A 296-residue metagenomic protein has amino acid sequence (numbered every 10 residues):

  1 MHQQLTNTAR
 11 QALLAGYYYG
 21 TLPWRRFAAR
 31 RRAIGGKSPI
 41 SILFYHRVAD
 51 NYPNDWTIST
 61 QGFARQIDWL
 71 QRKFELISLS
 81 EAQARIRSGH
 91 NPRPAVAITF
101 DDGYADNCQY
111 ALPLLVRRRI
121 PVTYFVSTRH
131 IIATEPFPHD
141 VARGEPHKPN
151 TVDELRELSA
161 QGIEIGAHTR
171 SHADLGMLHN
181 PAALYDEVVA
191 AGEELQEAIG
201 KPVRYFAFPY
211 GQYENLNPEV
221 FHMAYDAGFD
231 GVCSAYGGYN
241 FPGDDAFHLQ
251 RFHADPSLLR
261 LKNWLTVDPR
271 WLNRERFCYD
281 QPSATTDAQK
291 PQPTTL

Functional and structural regions predicted by a protein language model:
H2-T99, D106, M177-L296: C-terminal active-site subregion of NodB/CE4 polysaccharide deacetylases
A33-K37, Q71, P113-I120, N150-G166 (+2 more regions): Acidic (Asp/Glu)-rich catalytic clusters
L43-V48, S127-T128, A167-R170: Short loop/turn segments at strand-loop or loop-helix junctions that form parts of catalytic or ligand-binding pockets
Y52, A133-P146, H172-A182: Surface-exposed cleft-lining segments at the edges of enzyme active sites
T99-F100, G166: Generic enzyme active-site microenvironment
Y104, V141-P149, E214-N215: Active-site glycine- and acidic-residue-rich loops that bind and position anionic ligands or nucleotide-like cofactors
R119-D140: A short, conserved beta-to-alpha structural element at the edge of catalytic cores that scaffolds binding
N150-L155, S159-D186, A190: Histidine/lysine/aspartate-rich catalytic loop segments that bind and position anionic ligands
